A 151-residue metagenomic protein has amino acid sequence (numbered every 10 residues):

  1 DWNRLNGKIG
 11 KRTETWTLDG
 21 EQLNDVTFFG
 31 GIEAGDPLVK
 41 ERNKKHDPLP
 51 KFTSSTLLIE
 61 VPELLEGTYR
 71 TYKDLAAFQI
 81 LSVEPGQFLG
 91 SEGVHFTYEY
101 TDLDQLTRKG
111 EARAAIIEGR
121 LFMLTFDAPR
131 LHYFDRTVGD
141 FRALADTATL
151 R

Functional and structural regions predicted by a protein language model:
D1-L5: Amphipathic alpha-helical segments
G7-K109: Conserved polar/disulfide-associated segments of primarily extracytoplasmic proteins
E84-R151: Short, well-structured beta-strand
